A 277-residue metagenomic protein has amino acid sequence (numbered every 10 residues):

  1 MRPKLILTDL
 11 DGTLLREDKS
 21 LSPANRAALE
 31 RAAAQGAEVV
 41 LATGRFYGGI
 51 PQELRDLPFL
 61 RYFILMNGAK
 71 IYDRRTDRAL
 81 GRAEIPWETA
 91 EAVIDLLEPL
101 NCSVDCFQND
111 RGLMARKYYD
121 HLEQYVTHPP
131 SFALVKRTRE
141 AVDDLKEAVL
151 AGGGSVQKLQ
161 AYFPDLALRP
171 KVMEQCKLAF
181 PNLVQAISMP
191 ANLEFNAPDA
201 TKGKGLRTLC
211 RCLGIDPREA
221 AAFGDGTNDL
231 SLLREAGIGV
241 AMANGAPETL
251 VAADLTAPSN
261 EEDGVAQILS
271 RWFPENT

Functional and structural regions predicted by a protein language model:
M1-L5, R16, L21-S22, L178 (+1 more regions): Mg2+-dependent phosphoryl-transfer enzymes with acidic/Ser/Thr/Gly-rich catalytic loops
P3, L60, N101, V156-Q157 (+2 more regions): Short, well-ordered alpha-helix to beta-strand connector turns
L10, R45, G224-G226: Active-site metal-binding loops of divalent metal-dependent hydrolases
S20-P129: Active-site phosphate-binding/coordination module
N25, I50-L54, V172, C176 (+2 more regions): Hydrophobic packing residues within well-ordered alpha-helices of enzyme cores
E30-A34, E98, K177, R234 (+1 more regions): Anion (oxyanion) recognition and catalysis
L57-F59, M66-N67, R75, A179-P181 (+2 more regions): Short, structured coil segments at secondary-structure junctions
L96, L100-S103, F107-F223, T227: Conserved acidic, metal-coordinating active-site core of Asp-based, Mg2+-dependent phosphoryl-transfer enzymes
